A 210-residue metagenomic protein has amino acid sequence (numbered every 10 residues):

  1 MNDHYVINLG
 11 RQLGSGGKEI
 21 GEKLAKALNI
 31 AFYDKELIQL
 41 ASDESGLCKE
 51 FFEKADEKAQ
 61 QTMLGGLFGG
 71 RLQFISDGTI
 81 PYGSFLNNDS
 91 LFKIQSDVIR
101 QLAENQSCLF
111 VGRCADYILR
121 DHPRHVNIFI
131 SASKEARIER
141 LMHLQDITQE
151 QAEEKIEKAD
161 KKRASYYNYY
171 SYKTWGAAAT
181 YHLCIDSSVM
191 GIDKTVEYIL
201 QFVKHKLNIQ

Functional and structural regions predicted by a protein language model:
D3-R11, Q106: Pre-Walker A (Motif I) flank of P-loop NTPase domains
L9-E22: Glycine-rich phosphate-binding P-loop
A31-S42: Short beta-strand-centered segment that lines the nucleotide-binding/catalytic pocket of NTP-utilizing
S42-S107: ATP-dependent small-molecule kinase phosphotransfer cores that center on conserved nucleotide phosphate-binding segments
A59-L67, L72, T148-I192: Small-molecule kinase domains that catalyze NTP-dependent phosphoryl transfer to phosphate-bearing small molecules
S96, I192-L200: Short, amphipathic alpha-helical "lid/cap" segments that border enzyme active or binding sites
L102, A115-D121: RNA pseudouridine synthases
D121-Q145, Q149-E157: Conserved phosphate-donor/acceptor-positioning beta-strand/loop module used by diverse small-molecule
